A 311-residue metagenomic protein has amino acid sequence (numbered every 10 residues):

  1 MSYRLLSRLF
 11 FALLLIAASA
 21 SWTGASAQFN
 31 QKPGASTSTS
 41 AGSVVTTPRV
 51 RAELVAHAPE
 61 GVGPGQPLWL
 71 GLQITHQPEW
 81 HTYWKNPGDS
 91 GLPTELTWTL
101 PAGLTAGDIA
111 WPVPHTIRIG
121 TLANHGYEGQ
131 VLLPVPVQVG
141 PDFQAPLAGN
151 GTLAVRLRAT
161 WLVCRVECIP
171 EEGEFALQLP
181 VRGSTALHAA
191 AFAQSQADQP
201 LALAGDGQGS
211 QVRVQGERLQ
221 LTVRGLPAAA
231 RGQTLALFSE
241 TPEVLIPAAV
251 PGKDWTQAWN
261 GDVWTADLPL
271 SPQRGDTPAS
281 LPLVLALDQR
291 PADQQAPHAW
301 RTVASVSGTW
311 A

Functional and structural regions predicted by a protein language model:
M1-L6: N-terminal secretory signal peptides that target proteins for export/translocation
R8-S21: Bacterial N-terminal signal peptides
G24-A311: Extracellular/lumen-exposed scaffold segments
